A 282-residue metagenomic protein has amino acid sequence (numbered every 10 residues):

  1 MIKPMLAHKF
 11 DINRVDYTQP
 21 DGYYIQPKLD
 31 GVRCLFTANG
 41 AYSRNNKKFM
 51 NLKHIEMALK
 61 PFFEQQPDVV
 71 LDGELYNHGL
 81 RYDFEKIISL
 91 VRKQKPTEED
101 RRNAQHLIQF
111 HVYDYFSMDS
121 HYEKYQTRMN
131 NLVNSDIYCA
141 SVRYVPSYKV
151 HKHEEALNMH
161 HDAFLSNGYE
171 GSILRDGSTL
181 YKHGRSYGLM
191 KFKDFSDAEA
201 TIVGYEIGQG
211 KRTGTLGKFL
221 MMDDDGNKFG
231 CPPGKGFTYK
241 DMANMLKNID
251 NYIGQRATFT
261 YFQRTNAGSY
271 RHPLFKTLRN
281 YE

Functional and structural regions predicted by a protein language model:
M1, S147-S196: Amphipathic alpha-helical
P4: Short, Gly/Pro- and small/polar-rich lid/capping loops
A7-I25, V145-G168, I202: Phosphate-interacting basic helix/loop segments used at nucleotide- and nucleic-acid interfaces
V15-A140, Y281: Covalent nucleotidyltransferase
T18-D21, L29-D30, H106-L107, S166-Y169 (+3 more regions): Short, well-ordered loop/turn elements at secondary-structure boundaries
Q26, V32-F36, G40-G73, Y181-E282: Classical nucleotidyltransferase
L75, V112-S117, P146-K149, D176-S178 (+2 more regions): Short, structured patches in soluble enzyme cores that scaffold and shape functional sites
V133-S141, L165-E170, N227: Secondary-structure boundary elements
